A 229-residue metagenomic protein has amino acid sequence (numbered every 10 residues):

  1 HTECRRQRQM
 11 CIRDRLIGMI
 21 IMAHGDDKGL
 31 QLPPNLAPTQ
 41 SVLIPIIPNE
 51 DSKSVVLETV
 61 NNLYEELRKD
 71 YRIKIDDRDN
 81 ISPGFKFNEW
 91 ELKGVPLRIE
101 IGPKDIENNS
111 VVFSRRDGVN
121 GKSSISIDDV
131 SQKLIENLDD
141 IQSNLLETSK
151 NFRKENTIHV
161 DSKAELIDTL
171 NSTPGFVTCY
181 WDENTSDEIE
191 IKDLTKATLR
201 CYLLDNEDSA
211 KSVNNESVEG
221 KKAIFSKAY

Functional and structural regions predicted by a protein language model:
H1-R8, I12: Single conserved hydrophobic/aromatic residue that forms the stacking wall/gate of nucleotide- or nucleobase-binding
I20, D26-P48, E107-S114, S123: Substrate-binding beta-hairpin/strand module that engages nucleic acids
G29-K86: Generic long, charged, amphipathic alpha-helical segments
L32-P34, E89-E91, P103-D105: Replace "in large, NTP-powered and nucleic-acid-processing enzymes" with "in large, NTP-powered factors and other
G84-N88, S110-V111: Short beta-alpha junctions and helix-cap segments that line functional grooves
D105-A164, N171: Metal-dependent DNA phosphodiester-chemistry modules and their immediately adjacent helices/loops in DNA-processing
V160-Y229: Auxiliary tRNA-acceptor-end handling modules of aminoacyl-tRNA synthetases
